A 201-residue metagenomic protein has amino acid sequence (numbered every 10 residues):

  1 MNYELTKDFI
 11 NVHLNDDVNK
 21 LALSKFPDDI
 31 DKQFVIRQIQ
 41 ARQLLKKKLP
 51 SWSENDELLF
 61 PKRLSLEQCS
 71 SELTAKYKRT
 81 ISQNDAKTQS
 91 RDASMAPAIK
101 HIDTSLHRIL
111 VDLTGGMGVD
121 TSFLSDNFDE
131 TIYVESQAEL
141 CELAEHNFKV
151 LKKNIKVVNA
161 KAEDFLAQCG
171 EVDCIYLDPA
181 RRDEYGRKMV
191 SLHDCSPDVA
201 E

Functional and structural regions predicted by a protein language model:
M1-E201: SAM-dependent transferase fold signal centered on methyltransferase-like domains, encompassing both Class I
